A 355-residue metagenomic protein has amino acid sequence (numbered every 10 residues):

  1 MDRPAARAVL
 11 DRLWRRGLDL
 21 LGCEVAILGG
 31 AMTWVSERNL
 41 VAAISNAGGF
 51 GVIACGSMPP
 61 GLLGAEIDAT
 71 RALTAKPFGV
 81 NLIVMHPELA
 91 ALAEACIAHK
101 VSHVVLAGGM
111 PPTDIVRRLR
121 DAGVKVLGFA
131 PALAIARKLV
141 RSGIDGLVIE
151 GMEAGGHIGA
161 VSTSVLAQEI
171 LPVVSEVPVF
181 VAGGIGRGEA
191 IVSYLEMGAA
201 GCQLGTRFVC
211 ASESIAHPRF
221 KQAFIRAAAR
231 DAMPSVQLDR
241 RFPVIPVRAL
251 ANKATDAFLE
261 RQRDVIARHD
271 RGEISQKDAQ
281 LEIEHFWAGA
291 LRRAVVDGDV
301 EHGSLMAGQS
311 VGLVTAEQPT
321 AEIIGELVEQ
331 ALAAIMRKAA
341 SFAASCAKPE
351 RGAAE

Functional and structural regions predicted by a protein language model:
M1-P178: Active-site entrance/lid segments in N-terminal catalytic domains of soluble metabolic enzymes
V35, I185-G186: Residue-level detector of alpha-helix initiation sites
V165-E176, F180, G186-E355: Conserved active-site-proximal phosphate/metal-binding subdomains
